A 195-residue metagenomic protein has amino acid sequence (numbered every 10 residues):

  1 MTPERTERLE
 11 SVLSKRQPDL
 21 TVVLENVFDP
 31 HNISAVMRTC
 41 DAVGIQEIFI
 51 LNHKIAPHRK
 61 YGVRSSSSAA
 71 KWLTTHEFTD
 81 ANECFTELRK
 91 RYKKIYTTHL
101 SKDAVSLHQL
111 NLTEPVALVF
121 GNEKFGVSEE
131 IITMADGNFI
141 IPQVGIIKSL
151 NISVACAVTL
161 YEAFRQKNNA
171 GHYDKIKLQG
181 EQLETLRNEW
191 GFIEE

Functional and structural regions predicted by a protein language model:
M1-E195: Post-transcriptional modification and biogenesis factors for structured RNAs of the translation apparatus
